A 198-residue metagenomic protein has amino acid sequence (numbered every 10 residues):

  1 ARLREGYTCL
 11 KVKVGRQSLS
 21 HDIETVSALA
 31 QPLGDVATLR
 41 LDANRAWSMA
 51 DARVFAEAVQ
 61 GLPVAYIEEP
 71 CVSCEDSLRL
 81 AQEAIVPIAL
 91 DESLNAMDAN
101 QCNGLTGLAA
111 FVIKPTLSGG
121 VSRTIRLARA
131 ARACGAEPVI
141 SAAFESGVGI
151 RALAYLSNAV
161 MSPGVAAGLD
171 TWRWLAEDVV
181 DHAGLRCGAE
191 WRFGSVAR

Functional and structural regions predicted by a protein language model:
A1, A81, N103, V180-C187: Short, surface-exposed amphipathic charged segments that create phosphate/polyanion-binding patches used for binding
A1-A84: Metal-dependent enolase-superfamily TIM-barrel catalytic cores that perform enediolate-based chemistry
R2, P32, V36, C134 (+1 more regions): Change "in soluble alpha/beta enzymes" to "in soluble alpha/beta proteins
T8-V12, A37-A43, I67-E68, I88-D91 (+3 more regions): Hydrophobic faces of well-ordered beta-strands that scaffold small-molecule active sites in alpha/beta enzyme cores
K13-Q17, D42-S48, P70-V72, D91-N95 (+3 more regions): Active-site beta-loop-alpha junctions enriched in small/polar residues
M49-V59, A96-G107, G119-A128, S146-M161: Catalytic cores of alpha/beta
P70-S141: A beta-strand-loop signature enriched in Asp, Gly, Thr, and Trp that corresponds to the sialidase/neuraminidase Asp-box
A143-R198: Flexible C-terminal active-site loop/helix
